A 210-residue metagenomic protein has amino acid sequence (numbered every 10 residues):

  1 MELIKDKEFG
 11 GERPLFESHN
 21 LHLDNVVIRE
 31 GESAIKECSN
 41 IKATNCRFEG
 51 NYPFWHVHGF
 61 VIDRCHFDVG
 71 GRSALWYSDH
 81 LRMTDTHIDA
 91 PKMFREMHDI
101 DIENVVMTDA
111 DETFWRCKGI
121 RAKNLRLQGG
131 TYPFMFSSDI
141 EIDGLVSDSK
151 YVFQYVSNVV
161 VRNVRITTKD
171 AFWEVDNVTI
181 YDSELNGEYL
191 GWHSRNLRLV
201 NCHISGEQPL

Functional and structural regions predicted by a protein language model:
M1-P209: Long, distal/terminal scaffolding or interaction modules with repetitive or compositionally biased sequence
